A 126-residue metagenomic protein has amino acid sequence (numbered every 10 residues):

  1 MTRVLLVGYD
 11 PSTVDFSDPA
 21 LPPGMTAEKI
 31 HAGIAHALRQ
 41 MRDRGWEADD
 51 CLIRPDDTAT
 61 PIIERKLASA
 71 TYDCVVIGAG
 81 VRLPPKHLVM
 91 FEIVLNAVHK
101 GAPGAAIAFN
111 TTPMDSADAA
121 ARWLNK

Functional and structural regions predicted by a protein language model:
M1-A20: N-terminal, charge-rich interaction modules
L21-R39: Short catalytic helix/loop segments, enriched in acidic residues and glycine and frequently bearing histidine
G33, M90-K126: Ser/Thr/Gly-rich flexible loops in soluble cytosolic domains mediating phosphotransfer, phosphorylation
R42-A48: A generic structural motif
D49-T58, N110-P113: Short beta->alpha junction loops
D56-E64, A117-D118: Structural motif
P61-A97: Mid-chain, well-packed structural core segment of small domains
